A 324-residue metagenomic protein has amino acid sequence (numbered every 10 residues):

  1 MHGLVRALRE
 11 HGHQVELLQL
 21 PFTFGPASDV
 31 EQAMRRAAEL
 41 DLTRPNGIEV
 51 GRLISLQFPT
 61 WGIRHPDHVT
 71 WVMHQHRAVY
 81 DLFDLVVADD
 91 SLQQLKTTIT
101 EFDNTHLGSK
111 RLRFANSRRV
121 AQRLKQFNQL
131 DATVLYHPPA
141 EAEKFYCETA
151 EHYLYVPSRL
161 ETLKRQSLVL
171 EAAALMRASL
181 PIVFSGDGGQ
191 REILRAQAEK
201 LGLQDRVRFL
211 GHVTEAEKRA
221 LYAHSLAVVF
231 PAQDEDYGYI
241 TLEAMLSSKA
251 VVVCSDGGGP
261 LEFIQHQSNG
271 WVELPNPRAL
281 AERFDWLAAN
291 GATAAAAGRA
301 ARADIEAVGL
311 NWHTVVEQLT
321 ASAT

Functional and structural regions predicted by a protein language model:
D89-R113, V120-Q122: Membrane-proximal helix-turn-helix segments that form the acceptor-binding/catalytic region of lipid-linked
F145-K164, L170-R177, V183: Conserved donor-binding/catalytic core segment of Leloir-type glycosyltransferases
R195-V213: Nucleotide-activated donor-binding/catalytic signature segment of Leloir-type glycosyltransferases, i.e., the conserved
H212-V213, A220-S225: Short alpha-helical donor nucleotide-sugar binding micro-motif in glycosyltransferases
Q233: Aromatic "clamp/platform" in nucleotide-sugar-dependent glycosyltransferases that forms part of the donor/acceptor
A250-C254: Short hydrophobic beta-strand element within catalytic cores of glycosyltransferases and related nucleotide-activated
H266-R278, W286-G291: Conserved acidic donor-binding segment of nucleotide-sugar-dependent glycosyltransferases
P275, A289-S322: A charged, aromatic-enriched C-terminal amphipathic alpha-helix characteristic of glycosyltransferases across folds
